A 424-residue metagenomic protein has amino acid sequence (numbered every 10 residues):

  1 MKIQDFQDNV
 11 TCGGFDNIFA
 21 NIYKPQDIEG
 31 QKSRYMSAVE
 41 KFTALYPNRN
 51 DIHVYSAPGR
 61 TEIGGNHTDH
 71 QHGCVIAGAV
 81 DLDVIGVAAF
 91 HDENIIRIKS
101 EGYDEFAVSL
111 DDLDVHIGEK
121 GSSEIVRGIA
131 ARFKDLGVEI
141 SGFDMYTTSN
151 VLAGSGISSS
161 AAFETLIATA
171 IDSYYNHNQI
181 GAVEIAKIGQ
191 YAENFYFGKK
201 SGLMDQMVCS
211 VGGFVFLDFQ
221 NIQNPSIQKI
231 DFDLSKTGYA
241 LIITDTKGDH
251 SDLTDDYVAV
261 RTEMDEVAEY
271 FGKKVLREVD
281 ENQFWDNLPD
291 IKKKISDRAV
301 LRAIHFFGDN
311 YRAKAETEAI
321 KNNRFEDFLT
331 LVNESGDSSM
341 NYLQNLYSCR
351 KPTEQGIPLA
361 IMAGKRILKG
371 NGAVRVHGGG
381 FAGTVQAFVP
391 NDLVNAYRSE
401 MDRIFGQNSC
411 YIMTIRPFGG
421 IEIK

Functional and structural regions predicted by a protein language model:
M1-R60, I85, A89-I117, F216-R375 (+1 more regions): C-terminal nucleotide
C74-D92, V211: Structural signature of FAD isoalloxazine-binding scaffolds in flavoprotein oxidoreductases
A79-D81, I157-H177, V389: DPxDG-like acidic metal-binding loop motif
R97-K99, G142-S149, Q179-Y191, L329-E334 (+1 more regions): Beta-strand segments within the central parallel beta-sheet cores of soluble alpha/beta enzyme folds
A130-V151: Glycine- and acidic-rich phosphate- and metal-coordinating loops
D135-G142, I171-I185, N391-I404: Phosphate-handling active-site elements
H177-S226, S335, I361-I367, V374-H377: Alpha/beta catalytic cores of group-transfer enzymes, especially the acyltransferase/condensing modules of polyketide
